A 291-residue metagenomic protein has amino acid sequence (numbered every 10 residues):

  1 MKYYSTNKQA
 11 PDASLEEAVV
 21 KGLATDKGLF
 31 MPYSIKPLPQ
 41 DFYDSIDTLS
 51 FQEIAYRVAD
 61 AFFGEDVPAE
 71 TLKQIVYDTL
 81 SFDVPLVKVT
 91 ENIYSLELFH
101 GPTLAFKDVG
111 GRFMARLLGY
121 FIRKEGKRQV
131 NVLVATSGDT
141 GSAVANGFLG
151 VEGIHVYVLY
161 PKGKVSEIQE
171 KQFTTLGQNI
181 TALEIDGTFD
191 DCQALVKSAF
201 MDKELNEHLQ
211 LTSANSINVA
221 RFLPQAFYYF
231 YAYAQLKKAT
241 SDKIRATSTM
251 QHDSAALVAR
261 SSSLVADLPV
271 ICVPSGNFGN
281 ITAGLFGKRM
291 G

Functional and structural regions predicted by a protein language model:
M1-T240, V265-G291: PLP-dependent amino-acid enzyme catalytic core
K238-D267: Intrinsic disorder/low-complexity segments
